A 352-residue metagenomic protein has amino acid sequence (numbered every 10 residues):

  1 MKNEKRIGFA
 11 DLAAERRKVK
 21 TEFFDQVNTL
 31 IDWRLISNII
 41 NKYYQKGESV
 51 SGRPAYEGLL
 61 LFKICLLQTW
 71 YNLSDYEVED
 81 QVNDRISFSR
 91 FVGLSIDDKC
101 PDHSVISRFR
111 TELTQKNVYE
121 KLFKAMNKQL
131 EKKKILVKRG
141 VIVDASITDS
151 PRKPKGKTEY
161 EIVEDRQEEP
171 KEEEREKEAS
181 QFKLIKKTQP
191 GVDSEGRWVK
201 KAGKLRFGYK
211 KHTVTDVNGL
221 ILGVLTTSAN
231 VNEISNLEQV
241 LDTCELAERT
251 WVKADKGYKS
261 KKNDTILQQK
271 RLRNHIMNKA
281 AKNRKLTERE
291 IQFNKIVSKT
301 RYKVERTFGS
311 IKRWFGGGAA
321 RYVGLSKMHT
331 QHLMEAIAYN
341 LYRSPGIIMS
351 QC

Functional and structural regions predicted by a protein language model:
M1-R34, N41, I347-C352: Charged, often Cys/His-bearing segments associated with DNA-binding zinc-finger transcription factors
K2, Y76, D80-N83, V92-L94 (+2 more regions): Polybasic low-complexity intrinsically disordered regions
N41-G52: Short, Lys/Arg-enriched N-terminal segment that forms or immediately precedes the first helix of a structured domain
S51-Y56, K253-K261, A281: Acidic, metal-coordinating catalytic cores used for nucleic-acid/nucleotide bond scission and strand-transfer chemistry
L60-N72: Alpha-helical support elements that line or immediately flank enzyme active sites and cofactor-binding pockets
S235, N283-E290: Short, charged, surface-exposed secondary-structure boundary motifs
T265, K270-R271, E290-C352: Basic, amphipathic alpha-helical segments enriched in Lys/Arg and hydrophobic/aromatic residues
K270-N278: Short hydrophobic/aromatic-enriched beta-strand-loop microsegments
